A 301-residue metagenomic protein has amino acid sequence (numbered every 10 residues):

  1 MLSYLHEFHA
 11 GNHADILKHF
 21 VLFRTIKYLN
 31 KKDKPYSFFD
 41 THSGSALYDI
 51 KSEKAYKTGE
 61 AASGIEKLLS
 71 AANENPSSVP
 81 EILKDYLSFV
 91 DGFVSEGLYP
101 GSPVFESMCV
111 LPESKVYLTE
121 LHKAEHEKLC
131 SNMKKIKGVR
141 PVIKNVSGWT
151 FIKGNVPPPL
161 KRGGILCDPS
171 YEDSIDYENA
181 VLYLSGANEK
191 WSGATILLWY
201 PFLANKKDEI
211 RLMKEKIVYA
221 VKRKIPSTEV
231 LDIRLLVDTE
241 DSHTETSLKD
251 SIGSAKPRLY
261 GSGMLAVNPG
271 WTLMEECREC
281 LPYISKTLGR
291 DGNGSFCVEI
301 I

Functional and structural regions predicted by a protein language model:
M1-I301: Class I S-adenosyl-L-methionine-dependent methyltransferase catalytic core
